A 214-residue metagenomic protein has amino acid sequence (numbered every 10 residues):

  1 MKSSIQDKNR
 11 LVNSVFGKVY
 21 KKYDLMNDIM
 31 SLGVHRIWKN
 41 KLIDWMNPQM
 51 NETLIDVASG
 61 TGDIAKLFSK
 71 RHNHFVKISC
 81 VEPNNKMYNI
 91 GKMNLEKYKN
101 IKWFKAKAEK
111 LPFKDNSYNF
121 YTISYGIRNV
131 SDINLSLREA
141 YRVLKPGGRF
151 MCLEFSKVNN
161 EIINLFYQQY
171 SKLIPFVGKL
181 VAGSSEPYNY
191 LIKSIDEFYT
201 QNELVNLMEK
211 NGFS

Functional and structural regions predicted by a protein language model:
M1-D24, Y170, V181: N-terminal, positively charged/glycine-rich alpha-helical extensions of SAM-dependent methyltransferases
R10-L11, L153, K157-L207, N211: C-terminal alpha-helical "lid/dimerization" subdomain adjacent to the S-adenosyl-L-methionine
Y23, Y121-T122: Hydrophobic beta-strand segment of the Class I
L32-M50, L67: Conserved alpha-helix/loop element of class I SAM-dependent methyltransferases that forms part of the SAM/SAH-binding
T53-K110: Class I SAM-dependent methyltransferase SAM/SAH-binding core
E82-P83, D132, F155: Short beta->alpha hinge that forms the Motif I/post-I loop of the SAM-binding pocket
E109-Y121: A short acidic, Gly/Pro-enriched loop at the edge of an enzyme's catalytic core that lines a small-molecule cofactor
N134-R149: A short glycine-rich, Lys/Arg-flanked "PGG" loop and its adjoining helix->strand segment in the class I
